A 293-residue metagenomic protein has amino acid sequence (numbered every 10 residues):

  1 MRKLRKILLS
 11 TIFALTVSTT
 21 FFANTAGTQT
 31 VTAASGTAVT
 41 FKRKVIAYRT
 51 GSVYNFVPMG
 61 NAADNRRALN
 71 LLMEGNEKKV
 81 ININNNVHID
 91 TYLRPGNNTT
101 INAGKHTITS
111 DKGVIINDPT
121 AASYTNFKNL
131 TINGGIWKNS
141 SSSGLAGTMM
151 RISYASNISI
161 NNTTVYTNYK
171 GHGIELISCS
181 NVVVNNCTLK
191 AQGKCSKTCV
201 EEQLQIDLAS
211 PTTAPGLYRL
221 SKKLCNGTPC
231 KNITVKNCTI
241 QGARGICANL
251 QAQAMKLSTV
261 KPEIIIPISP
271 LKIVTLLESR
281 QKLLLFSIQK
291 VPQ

Functional and structural regions predicted by a protein language model:
M1-N82, H88-D90, A121-N126, N133 (+4 more regions): Extracellular "leader-to-stem" segments immediately downstream of a signal peptide or signal-anchor in secreted/lumenal
F56-G60, T148, Q251-P262: Glycine-rich phosphate-binding "P-loop"
R66, N70, E77-P119, W137-S141 (+2 more regions): N-terminal extracellular ligand-recognition/capping segment immediately after the signal peptide
R67-L71, H88-R94, A155, I177-C179 (+1 more regions): Extended low-polarity, hydrophobic cluster-rich segments
M73, A122, M149-I152, I174-L176 (+3 more regions): Tandem-repeat/low-complexity and Cys-motif detector
V87, S210, A252-A254: Active-site-proximal loop/turn and secondary-structure-junction residues that shape catalytic pockets, frequently
I89-L93, T109-I115, S140-T148, N168-E175 (+4 more regions): Short glycine/acidic-rich loop motifs that flank beta-strands on beta-rich extracellular proteins
N98-T107, N126-N139, S156-T167, S180-K194 (+5 more regions): Right-handed parallel beta-helix
